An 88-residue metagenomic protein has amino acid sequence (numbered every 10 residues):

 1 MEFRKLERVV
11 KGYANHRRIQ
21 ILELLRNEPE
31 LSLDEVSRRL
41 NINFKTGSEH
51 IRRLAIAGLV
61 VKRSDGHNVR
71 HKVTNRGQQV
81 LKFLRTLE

Functional and structural regions predicted by a protein language model:
M1-I19: Short alpha-helical segments that sit at the start of domains
V10, N27, R70-E88: Conserved segment of winged-helix/HTH DNA-binding domains
H16, E28-S32: Short capping segments at the starts of secondary-structure elements
I19-E23, Q79: Pre-recognition alpha-helix immediately N-terminal to the DNA-recognition helix within helix-turn-helix or winged-helix
L33-D34, K45: Residues within helix-turn-helix
R38, A55-I56: Alpha-helical residues within the helix-turn-helix
I51-R52: Short, hydrophobic-biased segments on the C-terminal half of alpha helices that form "recognition helices"
I56-G66, K72: Beta-hairpin "wing" of winged helix-turn-helix
